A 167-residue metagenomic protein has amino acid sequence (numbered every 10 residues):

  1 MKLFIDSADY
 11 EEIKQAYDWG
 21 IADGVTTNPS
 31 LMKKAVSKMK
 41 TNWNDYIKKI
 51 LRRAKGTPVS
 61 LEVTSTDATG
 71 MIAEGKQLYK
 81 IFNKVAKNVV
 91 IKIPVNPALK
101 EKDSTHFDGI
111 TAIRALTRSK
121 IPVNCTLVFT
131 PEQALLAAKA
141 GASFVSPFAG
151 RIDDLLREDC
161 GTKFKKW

Functional and structural regions predicted by a protein language model:
L3-K14, W19-A22, T27-G109, I113-S119: Active-site beta->alpha loop and helix N-cap motifs at the rims of alpha/beta catalytic domains
L99, T105-R114, P122-W167: Catalytic alpha/beta core domains of metabolic enzymes, predominantly
